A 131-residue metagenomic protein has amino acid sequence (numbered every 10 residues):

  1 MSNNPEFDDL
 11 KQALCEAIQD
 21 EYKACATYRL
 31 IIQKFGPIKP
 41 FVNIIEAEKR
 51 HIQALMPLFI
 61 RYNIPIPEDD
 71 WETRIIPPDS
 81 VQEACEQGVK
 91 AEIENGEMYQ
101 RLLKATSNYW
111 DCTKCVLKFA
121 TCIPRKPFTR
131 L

Functional and structural regions predicted by a protein language model:
M1-L131: Non-heme di-metal
